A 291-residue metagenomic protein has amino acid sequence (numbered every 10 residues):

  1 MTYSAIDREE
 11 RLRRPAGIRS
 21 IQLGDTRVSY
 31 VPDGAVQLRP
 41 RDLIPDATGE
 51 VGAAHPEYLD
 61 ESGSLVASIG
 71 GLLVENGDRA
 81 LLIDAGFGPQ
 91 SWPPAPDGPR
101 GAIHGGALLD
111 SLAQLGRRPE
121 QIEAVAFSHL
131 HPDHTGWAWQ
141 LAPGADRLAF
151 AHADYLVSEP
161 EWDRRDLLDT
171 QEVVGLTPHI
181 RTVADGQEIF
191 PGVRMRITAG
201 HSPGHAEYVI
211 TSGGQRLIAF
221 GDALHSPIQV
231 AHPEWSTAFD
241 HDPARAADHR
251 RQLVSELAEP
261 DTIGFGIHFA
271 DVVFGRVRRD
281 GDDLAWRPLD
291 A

Functional and structural regions predicted by a protein language model:
T2-G34, A247-H249, V254-A291: C-terminal regulatory/interaction regions
D7, R100-R117, Q121-E123, Q140 (+4 more regions): Metallo-beta-lactamase
R14-Q114, E207-S226: Conserved beta-strand hairpin/beta-sheet module of binuclear metal-dependent hydrolase folds, prominently
P45-V51, P93, H225-D240, G281-L289: Active-site gating loops and adjacent loop-to-helix segments of metal-dependent hydrolytic enzymes
L81-I83, A126, Y155, L217-A219 (+1 more regions): Residue-level marker for buried hydrophobic side chains located in beta-strands that build the well-ordered beta-sheet
P89, D97, E161-R164, E172-V173 (+4 more regions): Metallo-beta-lactamase
I122-D133: Metallo-beta-lactamase
T135-A145, R276-V277: Metal-dependent catalytic neighborhoods of phosphoester/phosphodiester hydrolases
